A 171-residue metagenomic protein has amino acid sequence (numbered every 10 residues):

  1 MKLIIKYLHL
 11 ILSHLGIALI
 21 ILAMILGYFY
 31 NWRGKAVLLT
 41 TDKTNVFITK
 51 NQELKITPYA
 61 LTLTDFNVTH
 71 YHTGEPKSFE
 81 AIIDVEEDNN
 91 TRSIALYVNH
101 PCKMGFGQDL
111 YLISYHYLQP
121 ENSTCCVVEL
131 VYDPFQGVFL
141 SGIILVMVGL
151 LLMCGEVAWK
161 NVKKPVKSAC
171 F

Functional and structural regions predicted by a protein language model:
M1-F171: Solvent-exposed, non-transmembrane regions of integral membrane proteins
